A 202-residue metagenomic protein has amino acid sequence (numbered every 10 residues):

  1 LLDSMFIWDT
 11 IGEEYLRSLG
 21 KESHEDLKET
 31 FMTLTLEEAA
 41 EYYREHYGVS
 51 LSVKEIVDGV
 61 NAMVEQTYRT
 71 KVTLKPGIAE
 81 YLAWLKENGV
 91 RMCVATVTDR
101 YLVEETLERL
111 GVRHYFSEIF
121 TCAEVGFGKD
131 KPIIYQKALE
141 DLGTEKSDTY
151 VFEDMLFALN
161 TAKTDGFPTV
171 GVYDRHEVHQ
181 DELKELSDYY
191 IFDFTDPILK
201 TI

Functional and structural regions predicted by a protein language model:
L1-N88, Y101: N-terminal helical cap/lid subdomain that shapes the substrate entry/recognition surface in HAD-like hydrolases
T30, A95-V97, F152: Structural motif
K54, V72-K75, V97, L110 (+1 more regions): Non-catalytic, surface-exposed connector residues within folded enzymatic/regulatory domains
A83, D99-R100, E104-I202: Asp-based, Mg2+/Mn2+-dependent phosphohydrolase catalytic module
N88-V90, F167: Short phosphate-binding/catalytic loops that engage adenosine nucleotides
